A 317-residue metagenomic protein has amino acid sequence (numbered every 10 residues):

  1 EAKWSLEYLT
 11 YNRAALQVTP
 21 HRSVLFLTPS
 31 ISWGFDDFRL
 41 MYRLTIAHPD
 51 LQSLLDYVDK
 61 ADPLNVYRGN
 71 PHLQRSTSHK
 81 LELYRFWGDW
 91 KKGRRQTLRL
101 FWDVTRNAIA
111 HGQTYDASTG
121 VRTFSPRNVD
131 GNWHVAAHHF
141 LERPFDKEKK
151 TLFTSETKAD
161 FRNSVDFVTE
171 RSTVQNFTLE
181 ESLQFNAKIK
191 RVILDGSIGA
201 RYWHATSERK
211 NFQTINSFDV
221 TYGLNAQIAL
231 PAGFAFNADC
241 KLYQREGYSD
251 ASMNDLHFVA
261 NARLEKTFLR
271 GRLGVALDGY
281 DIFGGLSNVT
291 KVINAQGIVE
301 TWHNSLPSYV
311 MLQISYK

Functional and structural regions predicted by a protein language model:
E1-K317: Exposed, low-structure sequence patches enriched in small/polar residues
